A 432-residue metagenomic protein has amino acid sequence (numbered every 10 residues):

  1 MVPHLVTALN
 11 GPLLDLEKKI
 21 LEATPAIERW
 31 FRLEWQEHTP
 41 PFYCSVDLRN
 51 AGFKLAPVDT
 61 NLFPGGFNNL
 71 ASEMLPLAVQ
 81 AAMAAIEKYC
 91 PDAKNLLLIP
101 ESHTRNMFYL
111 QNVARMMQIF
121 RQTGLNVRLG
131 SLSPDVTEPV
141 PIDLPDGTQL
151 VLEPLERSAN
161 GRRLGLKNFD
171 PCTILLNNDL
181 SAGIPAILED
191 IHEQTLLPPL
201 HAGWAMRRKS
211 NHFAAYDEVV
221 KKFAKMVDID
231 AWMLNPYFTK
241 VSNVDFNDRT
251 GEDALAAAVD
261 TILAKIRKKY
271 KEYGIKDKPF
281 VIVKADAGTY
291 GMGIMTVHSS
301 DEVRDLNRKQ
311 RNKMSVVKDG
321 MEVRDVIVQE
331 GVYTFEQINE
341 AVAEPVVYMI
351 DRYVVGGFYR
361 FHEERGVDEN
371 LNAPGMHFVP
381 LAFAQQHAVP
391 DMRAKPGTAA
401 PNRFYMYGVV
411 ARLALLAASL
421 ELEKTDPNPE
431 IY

Functional and structural regions predicted by a protein language model:
M1-H38, Q194, A202-G203, K222-W232: Short glycine- and acidic-rich boundary segments immediately preceding or forming the N-terminal edge of structured
V2-L9, W35, F63-L97, Y353 (+1 more regions): C-terminal active-site "lid" helix and adjoining low-complexity regulatory extension at the edge of ATP-using catalytic
H38-P64, K284, G331, A343-R352 (+2 more regions): Conserved metal-phosphate-binding beta-hairpin within the catalytic cores of diverse ATP-dependent phosphoryl-transfer
T39-F42, F120, K167, N339-V342: Short solvent-exposed loop/turn micro-motifs enriched in small/polar/acidic residues
D47-G52, L62-P64, S102, P154-R157 (+6 more regions): Short, flexible loop/turn elements at secondary-structure junctions
K54, A258-F280, A287-I294, H298-L381: Phosphate-binding site of ATP-dependent enzymes
Q80-A81, T104-D277: Conserved N-proximal alpha/beta basic substrate-recognition cap immediately N-terminal to, or forming the N-lobe
N95-L98, I174, V281: Conserved hydrophobic helix-helix packing surfaces used for dimerization/oligomerization
